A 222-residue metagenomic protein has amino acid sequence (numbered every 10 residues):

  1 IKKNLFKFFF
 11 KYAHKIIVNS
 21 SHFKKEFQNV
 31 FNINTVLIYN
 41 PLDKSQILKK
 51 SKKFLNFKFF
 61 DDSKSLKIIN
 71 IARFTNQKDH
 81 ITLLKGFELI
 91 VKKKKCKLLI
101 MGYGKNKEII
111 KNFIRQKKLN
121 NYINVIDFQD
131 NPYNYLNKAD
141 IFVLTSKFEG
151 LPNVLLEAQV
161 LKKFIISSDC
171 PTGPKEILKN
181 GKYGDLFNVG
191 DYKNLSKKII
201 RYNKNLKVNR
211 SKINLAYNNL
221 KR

Functional and structural regions predicted by a protein language model:
I1-R222: Membrane-interface segments of envelope glycosyltransferases acting on lipid-linked substrates or membrane lipids
